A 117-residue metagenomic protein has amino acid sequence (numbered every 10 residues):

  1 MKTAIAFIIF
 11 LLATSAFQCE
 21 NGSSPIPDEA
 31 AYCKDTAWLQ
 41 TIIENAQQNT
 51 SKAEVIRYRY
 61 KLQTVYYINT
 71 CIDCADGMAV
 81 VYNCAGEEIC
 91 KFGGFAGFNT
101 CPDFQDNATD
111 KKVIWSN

Functional and structural regions predicted by a protein language model:
M1-Q18: Sec-dependent bacterial lipoprotein signal peptides
S15-K34: Bacterial Sec-dependent N-terminal signal peptides
F17, A31, N69-I72, E88 (+1 more regions): Extracellular secreted precursors and ectodomains with disulfide-bonded cysteine-rich loops/domains
G22, T36, C74-G77, E87 (+2 more regions): General secretory precursor processing signal
P25, L39, G77-V80, A96 (+1 more regions): Secreted/processed peptides and extracellular or luminal domains of membrane proteins
E29-T50, D106, V113: N-terminal domain-onset segments
Q40-E87: Mature extracytoplasmic domains of secretory-pathway proteins
K91-N117: C-terminal partner/receptor-binding element of secreted or periplasmic proteins
